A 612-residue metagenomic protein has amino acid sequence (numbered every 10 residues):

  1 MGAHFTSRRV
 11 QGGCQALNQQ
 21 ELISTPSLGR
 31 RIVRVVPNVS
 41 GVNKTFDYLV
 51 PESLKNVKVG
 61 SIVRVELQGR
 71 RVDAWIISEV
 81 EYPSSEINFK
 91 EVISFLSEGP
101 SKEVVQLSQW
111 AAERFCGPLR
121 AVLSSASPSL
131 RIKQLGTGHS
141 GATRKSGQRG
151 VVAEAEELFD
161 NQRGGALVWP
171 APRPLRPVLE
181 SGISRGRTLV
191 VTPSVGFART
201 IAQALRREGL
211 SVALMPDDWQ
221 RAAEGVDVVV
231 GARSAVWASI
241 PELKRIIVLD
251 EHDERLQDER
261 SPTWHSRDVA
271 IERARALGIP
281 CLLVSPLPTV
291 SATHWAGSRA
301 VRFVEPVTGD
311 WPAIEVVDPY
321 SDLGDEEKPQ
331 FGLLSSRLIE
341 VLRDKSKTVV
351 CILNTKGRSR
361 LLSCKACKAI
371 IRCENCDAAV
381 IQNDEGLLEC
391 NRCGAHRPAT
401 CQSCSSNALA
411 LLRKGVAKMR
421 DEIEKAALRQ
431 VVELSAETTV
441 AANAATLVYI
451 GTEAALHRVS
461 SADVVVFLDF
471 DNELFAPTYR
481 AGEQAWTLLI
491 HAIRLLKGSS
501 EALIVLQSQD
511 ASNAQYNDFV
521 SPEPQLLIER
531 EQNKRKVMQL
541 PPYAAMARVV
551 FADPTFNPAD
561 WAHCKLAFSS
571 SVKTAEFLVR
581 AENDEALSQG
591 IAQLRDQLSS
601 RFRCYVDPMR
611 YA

Functional and structural regions predicted by a protein language model:
G2-E315, D322-E327, E340-D344, A454 (+5 more regions): Accessory, non-ATPase domains that flank or precede helicase/AAA+ motor cores in DNA-metabolism machines
G29, V42, Q68-R70, R358 (+4 more regions): Short flexible coil/turn linkers enriched for glycine and charged/polar residues that connect secondary-structure
V59-R64, P288, S336-K347, E422 (+1 more regions): C-terminal helicase module of SF1/SF2 nucleic-acid helicases/translocases
E98-S101, P172, V191-V195, R260-T263 (+8 more regions): Conserved phosphate/pyrophosphate-binding and hydrolysis machinery centered on Walker-type P-loop NTPases, extending
E208-D217, E374-N375, L428-E437: Conserved RecA-like helicase motor-core motifs
L249, I352-N354, Q507: Short beta-strand segments
L334-A426: Cys/His-rich short segments
